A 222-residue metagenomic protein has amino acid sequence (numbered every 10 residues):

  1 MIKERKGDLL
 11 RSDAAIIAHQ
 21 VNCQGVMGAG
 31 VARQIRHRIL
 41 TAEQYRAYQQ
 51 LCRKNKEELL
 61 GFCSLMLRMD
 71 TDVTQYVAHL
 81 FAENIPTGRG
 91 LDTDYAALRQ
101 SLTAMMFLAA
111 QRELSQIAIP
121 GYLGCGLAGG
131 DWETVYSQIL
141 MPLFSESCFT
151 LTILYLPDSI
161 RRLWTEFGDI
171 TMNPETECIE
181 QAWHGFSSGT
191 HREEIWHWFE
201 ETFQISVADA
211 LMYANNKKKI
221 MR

Functional and structural regions predicted by a protein language model:
M1-R222: Macrodomain-like recognition of ADP-ribose-binding/processing modules
